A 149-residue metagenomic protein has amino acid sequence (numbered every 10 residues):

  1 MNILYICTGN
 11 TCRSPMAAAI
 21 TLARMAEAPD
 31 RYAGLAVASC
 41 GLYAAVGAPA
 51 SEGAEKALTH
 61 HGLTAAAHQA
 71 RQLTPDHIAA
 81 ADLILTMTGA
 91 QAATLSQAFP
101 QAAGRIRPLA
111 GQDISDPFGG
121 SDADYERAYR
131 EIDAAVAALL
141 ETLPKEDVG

Functional and structural regions predicted by a protein language model:
M1-A79, E141-G149: Conserved active-site segments centered on acidic
L83, M87-G149: Phosphate-binding/catalytic loops
